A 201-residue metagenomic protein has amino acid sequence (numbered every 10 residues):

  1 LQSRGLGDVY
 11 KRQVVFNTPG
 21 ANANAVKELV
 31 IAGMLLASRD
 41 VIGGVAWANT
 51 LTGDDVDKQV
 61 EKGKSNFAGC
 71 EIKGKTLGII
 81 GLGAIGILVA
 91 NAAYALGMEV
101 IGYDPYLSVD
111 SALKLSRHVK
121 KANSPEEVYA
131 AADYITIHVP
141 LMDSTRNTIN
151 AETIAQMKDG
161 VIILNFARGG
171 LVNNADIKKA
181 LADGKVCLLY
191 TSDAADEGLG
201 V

Functional and structural regions predicted by a protein language model:
L1-L6, Y10, Y190-V201: Single conserved hydrophobic/aromatic residue that forms the stacking wall/gate of nucleotide- or nucleobase-binding
R4-F16, A130, N150: An N-terminal-biased, well-structured beta-alpha scaffold segment characteristic of Rossmann-like dinucleotide-binding
P19-T76: Phosphate-binding beta-alpha-beta segment of Rossmann-like dinucleotide-binding domains, i.e., the NAD(P)
L82: Glycine-rich Rossmann-fold phosphate-binding loop(s) that bind the pyrophosphate of adenine dinucleotide cofactors
I85: Hydrophobic/small residue at the entry helix of a nucleotide-binding pocket
A93: Aromatic pocket-lining residues of Rossmann-like dinucleotide-binding sites
I101: Conserved beta-strand positions in the Rossmann-like core of class I SAM-dependent methyltransferases
P105-L189: Rossmann-like adenosine-cofactor binding region
